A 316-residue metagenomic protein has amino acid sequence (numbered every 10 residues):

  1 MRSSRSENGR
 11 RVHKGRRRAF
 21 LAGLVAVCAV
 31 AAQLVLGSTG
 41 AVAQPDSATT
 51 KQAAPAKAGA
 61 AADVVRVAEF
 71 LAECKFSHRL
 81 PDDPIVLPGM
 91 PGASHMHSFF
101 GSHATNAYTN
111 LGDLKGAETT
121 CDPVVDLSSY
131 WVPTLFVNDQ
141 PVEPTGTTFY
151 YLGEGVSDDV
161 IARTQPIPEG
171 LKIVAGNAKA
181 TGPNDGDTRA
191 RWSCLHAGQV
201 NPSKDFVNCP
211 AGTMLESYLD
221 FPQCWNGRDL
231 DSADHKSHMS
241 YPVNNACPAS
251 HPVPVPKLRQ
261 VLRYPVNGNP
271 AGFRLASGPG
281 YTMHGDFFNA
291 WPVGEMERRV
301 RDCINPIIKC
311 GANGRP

Functional and structural regions predicted by a protein language model:
R2-Q44: Secretory targeting and sorting signals
T49-S94, S98-L219, N226-P316: Primary mode marks residue(s) on the alpha4-beta5-alpha5 output face of response regulator receiver
